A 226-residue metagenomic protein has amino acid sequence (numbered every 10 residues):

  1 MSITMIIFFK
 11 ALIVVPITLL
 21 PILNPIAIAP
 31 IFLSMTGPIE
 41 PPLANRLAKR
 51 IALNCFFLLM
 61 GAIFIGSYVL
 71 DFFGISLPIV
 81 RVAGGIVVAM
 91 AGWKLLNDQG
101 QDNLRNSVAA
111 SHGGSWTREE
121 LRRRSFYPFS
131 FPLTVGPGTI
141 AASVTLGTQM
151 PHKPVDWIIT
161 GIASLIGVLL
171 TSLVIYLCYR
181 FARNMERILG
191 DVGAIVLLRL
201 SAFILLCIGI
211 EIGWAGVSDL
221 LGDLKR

Functional and structural regions predicted by a protein language model:
M1-I22, A110-S130: Small-residue-enriched transmembrane helix starts and helix-helix packing motifs in multi-pass inner-membrane proteins
S2-P16, D71-V82, K153-I166, G222-R226: Interfacial loop-to-helix junctions that mark the boundaries of transmembrane helices in multi-pass membrane
A11-I63: Juxtamembrane transmembrane-helix termini in multi-pass membrane transport proteins
S34-N45, R118-L121, T148-D156, R187-I195: Juxtamembrane helix-boundary/capping and inter-helix hinge elements in multi-pass membrane proteins
E40-P41, G61-G84, V174-S218: Transmembrane-helix boundary and interhelical-loop signature of multi-pass inner-membrane proteins
P41-S67, M150-E186: A small-residue-rich subset of transmembrane alpha-helices
N45-L104: Membrane helix-loop-helix hairpins that form the core translocation module of multi-pass transporters
V87-S111, I208-D219: Transmembrane helix exit motif
